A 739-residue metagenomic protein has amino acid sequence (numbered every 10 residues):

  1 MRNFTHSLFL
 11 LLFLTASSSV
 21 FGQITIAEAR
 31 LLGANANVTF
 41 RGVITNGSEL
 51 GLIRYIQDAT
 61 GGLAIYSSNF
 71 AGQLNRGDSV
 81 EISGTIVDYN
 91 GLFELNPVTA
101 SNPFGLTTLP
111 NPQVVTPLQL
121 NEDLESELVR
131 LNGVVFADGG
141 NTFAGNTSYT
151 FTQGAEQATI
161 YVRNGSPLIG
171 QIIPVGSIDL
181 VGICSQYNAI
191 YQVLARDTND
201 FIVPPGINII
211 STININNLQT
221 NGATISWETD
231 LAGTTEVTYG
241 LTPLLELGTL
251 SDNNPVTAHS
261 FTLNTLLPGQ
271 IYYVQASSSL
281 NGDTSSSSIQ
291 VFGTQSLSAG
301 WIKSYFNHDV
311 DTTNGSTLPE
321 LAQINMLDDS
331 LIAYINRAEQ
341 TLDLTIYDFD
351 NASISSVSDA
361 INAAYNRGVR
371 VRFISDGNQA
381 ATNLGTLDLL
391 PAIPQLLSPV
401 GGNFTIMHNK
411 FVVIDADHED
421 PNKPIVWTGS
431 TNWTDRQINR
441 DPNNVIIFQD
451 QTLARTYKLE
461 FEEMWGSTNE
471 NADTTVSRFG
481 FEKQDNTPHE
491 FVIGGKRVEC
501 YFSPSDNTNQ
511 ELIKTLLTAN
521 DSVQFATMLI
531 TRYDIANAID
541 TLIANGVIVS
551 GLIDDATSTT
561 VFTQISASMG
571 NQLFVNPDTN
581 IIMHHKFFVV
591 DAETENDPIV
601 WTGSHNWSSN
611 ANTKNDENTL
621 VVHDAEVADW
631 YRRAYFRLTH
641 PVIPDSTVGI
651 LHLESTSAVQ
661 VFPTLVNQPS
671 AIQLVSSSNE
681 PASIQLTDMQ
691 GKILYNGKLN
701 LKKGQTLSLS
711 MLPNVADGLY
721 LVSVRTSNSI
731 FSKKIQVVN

Functional and structural regions predicted by a protein language model:
F21, T242, L653-N739: C-terminal outer-membrane/trafficking sorting elements
Q23-G206, I374, Q379: OB-fold single-stranded nucleic acid-binding module
I24-I26, G206-I215, S655-V661: Proline-enriched interdomain boundary motifs that mark the N-terminal boundary and often initiate the first structured
V38-F40, V129, N221-I225, Q668-I672: Structural beta-strand segments of beta-rich domains
P174, L263-I271, P713-D717: Surface-exposed, short loops/turns at beta-strand junctions within beta-sandwich domains
P205-Q295: Short, surface-exposed linear motifs at loops/turns and structural transition points
S296-N336, D350-T515, L552-L620, D624-A625: HKD-type phospholipase D/PLD-like phosphodiesterase module
